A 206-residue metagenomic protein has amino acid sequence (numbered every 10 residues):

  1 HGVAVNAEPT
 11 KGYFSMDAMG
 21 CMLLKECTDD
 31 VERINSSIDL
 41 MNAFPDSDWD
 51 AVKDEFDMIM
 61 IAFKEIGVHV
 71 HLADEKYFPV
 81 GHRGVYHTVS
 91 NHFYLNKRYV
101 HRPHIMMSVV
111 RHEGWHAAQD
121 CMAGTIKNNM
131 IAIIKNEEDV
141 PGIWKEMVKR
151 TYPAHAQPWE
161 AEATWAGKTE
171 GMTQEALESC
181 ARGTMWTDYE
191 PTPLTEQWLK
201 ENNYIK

Functional and structural regions predicted by a protein language model:
H1-C27: An acidic, glycine-rich, mixed-charge low-complexity segment common to nucleic-acid enzymes
D17, C21-V89, P103: Auxiliary, metal-adjacent structural segments of Zn-dependent hydrolase domains
D54, M58, I105, V109 (+3 more regions): Extracytoplasmic/secreted proteins, especially bacterial periplasmic and envelope-associated proteins
I66, N128-K206: Metalloprotease/metallohydrolase-associated module, dominated by Zn2+-dependent proteases
D74-K76, K97-V100, C121-G124: A mature extracytoplasmic/lumenal domain signature
H92-V110: Short pre-active-site segment immediately N-terminal to the catalytic Zn-binding motif
Y94, A117-Q119, W165: Structural recognition of the beta-strand scaffold that forms the well-ordered cores of secreted hydrolase catalytic
G114-I131: Catalytic Zn2+-binding segment of zinc metalloproteases
